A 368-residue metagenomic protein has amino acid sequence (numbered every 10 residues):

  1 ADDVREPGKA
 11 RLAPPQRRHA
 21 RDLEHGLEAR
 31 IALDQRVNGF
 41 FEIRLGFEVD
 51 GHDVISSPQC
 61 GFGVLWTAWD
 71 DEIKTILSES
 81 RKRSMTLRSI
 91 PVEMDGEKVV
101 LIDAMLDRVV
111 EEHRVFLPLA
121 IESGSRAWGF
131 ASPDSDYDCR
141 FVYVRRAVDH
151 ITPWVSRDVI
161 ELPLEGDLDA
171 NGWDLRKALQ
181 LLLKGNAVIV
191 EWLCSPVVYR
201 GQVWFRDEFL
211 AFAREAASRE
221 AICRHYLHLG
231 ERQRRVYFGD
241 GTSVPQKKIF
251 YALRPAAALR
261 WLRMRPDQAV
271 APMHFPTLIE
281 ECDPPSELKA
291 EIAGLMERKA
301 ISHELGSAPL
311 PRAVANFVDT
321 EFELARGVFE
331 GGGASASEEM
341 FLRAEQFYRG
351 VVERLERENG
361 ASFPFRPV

Functional and structural regions predicted by a protein language model:
A1-A10, R17-A29, Q35-G39, I43 (+2 more regions): Alpha-helix boundary/capping motif
W66-W69: Tryptophan (W) side chains
R83-I121: Helical scaffold of the NTase/Pol beta-like nucleotidyltransferase catalytic core
G124-E165: Catalytic metal-binding acidic patch
T152-E231: A basic- and aromatic-enriched beta-loop-alpha substructure that forms the phosphate/nucleotide- and DNA/RNA-contacting
E208-E338: Conserved nucleotidyltransferase catalytic core and NTase-mimicking acidic/glycine-rich helix/loop elements in nucleic
G332-F365: Acidic, carboxylate-rich catalytic segments that either coordinate divalent cations
